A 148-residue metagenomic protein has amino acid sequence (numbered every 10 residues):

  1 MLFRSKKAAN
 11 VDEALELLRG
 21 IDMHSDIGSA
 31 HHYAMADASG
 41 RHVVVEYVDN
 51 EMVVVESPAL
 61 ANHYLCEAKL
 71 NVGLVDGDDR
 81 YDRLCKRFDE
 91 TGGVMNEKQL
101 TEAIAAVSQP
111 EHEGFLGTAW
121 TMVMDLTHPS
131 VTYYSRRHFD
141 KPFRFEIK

Functional and structural regions predicted by a protein language model:
M1-K6, G28-H31, A36-K148: C-terminal, well-structured catalytic/ligand-binding subdomain of enzymes
M1-M23: Compact, glycine/acidic-enriched structural inserts
